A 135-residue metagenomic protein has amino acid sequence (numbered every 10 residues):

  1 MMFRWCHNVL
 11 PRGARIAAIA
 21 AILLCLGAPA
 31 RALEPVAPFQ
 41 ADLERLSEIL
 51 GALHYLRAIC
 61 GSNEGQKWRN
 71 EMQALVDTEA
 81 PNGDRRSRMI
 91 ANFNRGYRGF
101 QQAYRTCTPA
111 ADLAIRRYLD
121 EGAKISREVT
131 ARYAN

Functional and structural regions predicted by a protein language model:
M1-M2, G65: Intrinsically disordered regions, especially transient/low-confidence alpha-helical propensity segments and coil-helix
M2-A18: Bacterial N-terminal signal peptides that target proteins for export
A17-A18, G51, A58, W68: Residues in flexible loops and secondary-structure boundaries
A21-L24: Repetitive helical segments and hydrophobic/amphipathic motifs
G27-P29: N-terminal signal peptide c-region/cleavage motif recognized by signal peptidases
A32-N63: Immediate post-signal-peptide N-terminus of mature secreted/exported proteins
P35, E64-N135: Compact alpha-helical subdomains of small soluble proteins
